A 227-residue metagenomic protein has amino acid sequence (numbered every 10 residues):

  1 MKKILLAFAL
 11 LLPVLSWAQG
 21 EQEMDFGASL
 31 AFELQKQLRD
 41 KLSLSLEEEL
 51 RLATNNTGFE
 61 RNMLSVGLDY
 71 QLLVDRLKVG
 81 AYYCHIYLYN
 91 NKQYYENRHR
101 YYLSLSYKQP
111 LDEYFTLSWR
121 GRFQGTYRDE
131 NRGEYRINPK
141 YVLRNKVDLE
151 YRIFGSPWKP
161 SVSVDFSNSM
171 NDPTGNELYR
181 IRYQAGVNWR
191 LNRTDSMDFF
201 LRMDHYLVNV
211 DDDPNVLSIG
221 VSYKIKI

Functional and structural regions predicted by a protein language model:
M1-Q22, Y223-I227: Bacterial Sec-dependent N-terminal signal peptides
Q19-G80, I86: Start-of-domain marker
M24-A28, E60-L64, N97-Y101, I137-L143 (+2 more regions): Residues that define the transmembrane beta-barrel architecture of outer-membrane proteins
L30-K36, V66-Y70, L103-Y107, N145-Y151 (+2 more regions): Residues on the lipid-exposed face of transmembrane beta-strands in outer-membrane beta-barrel proteins
K41-L46, D75-V79, D112-L117, G155-K159 (+1 more regions): Repeated loop/turn-to-beta-strand initiation elements of outer-membrane beta-barrel proteins
L46-E48, V79-A81, L105, W119-G121 (+3 more regions): Membrane-embedded beta-strand positions of outer-membrane beta-barrel proteins
E48-T54, L72, Y83-Y89, Q109 (+5 more regions): Transmembrane beta-strands of outer-membrane beta-barrel pores
V162, P173-T174, L178-I227: Predominantly the C-terminal beta-signal and adjacent terminal strand-loop region of outer-membrane beta-barrel
